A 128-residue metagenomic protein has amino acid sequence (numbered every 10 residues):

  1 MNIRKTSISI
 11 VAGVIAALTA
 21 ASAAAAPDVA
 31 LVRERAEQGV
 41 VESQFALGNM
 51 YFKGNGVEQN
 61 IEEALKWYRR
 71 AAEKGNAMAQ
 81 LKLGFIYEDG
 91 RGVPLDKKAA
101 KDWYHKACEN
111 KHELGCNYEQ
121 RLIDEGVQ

Functional and structural regions predicted by a protein language model:
N2-V11: Bacterial N-terminal signal peptides that target proteins for export
I3, K106-Q128: Terminal, low-structured helical/coil segments at or just beyond the last alpha-helical repeat
A20-S22: N-terminal signal peptide c-region/cleavage motif recognized by signal peptidases
E37-V40, K53-N55, N60, E73-N76 (+4 more regions): Short helix-capping/linker turns of helical repeat alpha-solenoids
A46-K53, V57, K82-D89, R121-E125: Hydrophobic face of amphipathic alpha-helices that form TPR/SEL1-like repeat modules and related alpha-solenoid
